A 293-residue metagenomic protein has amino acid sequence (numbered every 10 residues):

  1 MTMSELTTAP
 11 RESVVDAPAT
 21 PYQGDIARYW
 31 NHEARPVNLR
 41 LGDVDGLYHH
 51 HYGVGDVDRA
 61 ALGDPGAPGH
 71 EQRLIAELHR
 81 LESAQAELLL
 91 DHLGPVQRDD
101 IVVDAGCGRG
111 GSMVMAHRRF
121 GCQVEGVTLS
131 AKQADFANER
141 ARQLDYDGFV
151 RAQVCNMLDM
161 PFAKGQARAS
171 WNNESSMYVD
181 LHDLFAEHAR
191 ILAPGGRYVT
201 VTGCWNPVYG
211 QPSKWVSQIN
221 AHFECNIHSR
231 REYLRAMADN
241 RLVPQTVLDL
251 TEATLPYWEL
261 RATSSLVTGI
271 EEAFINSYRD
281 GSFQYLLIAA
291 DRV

Functional and structural regions predicted by a protein language model:
T2-H49: N-terminal auxiliary segments of SAM/dcSAM-dependent transferases
D58-P65, H79-D100: Conserved alpha-helix/loop element of class I SAM-dependent methyltransferases that forms part of the SAM/SAH-binding
I101-V103, S112-D159: Class I SAM-dependent methyltransferase SAM/SAH-binding core
L158-S170: A short acidic, Gly/Pro-enriched loop at the edge of an enzyme's catalytic core that lines a small-molecule cofactor
D183-R197: A short glycine-rich, Lys/Arg-flanked "PGG" loop and its adjoining helix->strand segment in the class I
G203-E224: Short, glycine-/aromatic-enriched active-site segment of Class I SAM-dependent methyltransferases
C225-R241: Short alpha-helix
V243-V267: Conserved catalytic loop of SAM-dependent methyltransferase domains
